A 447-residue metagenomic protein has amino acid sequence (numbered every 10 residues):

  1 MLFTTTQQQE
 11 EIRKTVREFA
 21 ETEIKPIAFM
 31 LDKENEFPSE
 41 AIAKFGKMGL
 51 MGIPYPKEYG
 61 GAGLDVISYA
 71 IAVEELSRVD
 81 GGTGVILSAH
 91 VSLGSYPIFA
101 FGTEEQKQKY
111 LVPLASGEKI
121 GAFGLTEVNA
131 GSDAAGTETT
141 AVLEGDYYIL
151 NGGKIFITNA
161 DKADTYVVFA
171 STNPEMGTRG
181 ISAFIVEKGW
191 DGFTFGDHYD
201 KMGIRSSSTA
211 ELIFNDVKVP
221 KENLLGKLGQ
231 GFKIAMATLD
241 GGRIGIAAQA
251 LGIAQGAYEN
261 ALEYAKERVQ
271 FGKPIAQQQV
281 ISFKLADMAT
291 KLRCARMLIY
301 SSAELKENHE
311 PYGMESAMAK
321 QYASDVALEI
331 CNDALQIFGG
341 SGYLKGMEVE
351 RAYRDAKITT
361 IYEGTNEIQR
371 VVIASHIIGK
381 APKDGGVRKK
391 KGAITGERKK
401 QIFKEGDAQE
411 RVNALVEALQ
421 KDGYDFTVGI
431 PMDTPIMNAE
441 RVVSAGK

Functional and structural regions predicted by a protein language model:
M1-A89, F101-Q106, P113-E118, G131-A134 (+7 more regions): Alpha-helical interface subdomain recognition
G49, V73-S77, A170, V186-D191 (+1 more regions): Short Ser/Thr-interspersed hydrophobic loop/turn segments at strand-loop and sheet-helix junctions that line or gate
L114, N129-S132, F156-N159, N173-E175 (+1 more regions): Short Gly/Pro-enriched turn/cap motifs at secondary-structure boundaries
G117-L125, F169: A short, Trp-centered hydrophobic/proline-enriched beta-strand micro-motif
G136, D191-P220: Flexible, small-/acidic-enriched active-site or ligand-binding loops
D146-Y147, N151-F195: A short core secondary-structure module
N215-I234: Long, acidic (Asp/Glu-rich), low-complexity accessory segments flanking structured domains
K389-K447: N-terminal glycine-rich FAD/FM-binding segment characteristic of electron-transfer flavoproteins
